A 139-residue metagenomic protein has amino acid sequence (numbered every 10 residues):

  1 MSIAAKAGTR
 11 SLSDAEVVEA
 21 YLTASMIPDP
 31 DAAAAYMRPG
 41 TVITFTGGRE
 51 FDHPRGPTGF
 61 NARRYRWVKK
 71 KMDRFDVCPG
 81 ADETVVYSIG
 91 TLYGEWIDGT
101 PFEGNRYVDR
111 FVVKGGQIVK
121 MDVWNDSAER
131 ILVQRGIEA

Functional and structural regions predicted by a protein language model:
M1-P39, I137-A139: Short, low-complexity N-terminal intrinsically disordered segments enriched in polar/charged residues
L12, P30-T84: A solvent-exposed, acidic/Ser-Thr-rich amphipathic alpha-helical stretch
Y21, A32-A34, T41, P57-F60 (+3 more regions): Hydrophobic pocket/interface hotspot
G56, Y107, W124-D126: Residue-level structural signal for beta-strand termini and adjacent loop
D82-L92: A short hydrophobic beta-strand element
T91-G115: Exposed beta-sheet edge and beta->alpha loop/turn motif
K120-A139: Low-complexity, intrinsically disordered terminal/linker segments enriched in charged and Gly/Pro repeats
